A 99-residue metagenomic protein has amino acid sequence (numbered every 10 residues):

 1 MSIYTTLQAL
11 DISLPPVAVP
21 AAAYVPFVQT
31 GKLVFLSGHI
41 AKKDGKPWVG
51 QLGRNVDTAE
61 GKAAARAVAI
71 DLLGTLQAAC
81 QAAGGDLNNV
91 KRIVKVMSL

Functional and structural regions predicted by a protein language model:
M1-L99: Short, polar/acidic, helix-capping and beta-turn segments at strand->helix junctions that line the mouths
